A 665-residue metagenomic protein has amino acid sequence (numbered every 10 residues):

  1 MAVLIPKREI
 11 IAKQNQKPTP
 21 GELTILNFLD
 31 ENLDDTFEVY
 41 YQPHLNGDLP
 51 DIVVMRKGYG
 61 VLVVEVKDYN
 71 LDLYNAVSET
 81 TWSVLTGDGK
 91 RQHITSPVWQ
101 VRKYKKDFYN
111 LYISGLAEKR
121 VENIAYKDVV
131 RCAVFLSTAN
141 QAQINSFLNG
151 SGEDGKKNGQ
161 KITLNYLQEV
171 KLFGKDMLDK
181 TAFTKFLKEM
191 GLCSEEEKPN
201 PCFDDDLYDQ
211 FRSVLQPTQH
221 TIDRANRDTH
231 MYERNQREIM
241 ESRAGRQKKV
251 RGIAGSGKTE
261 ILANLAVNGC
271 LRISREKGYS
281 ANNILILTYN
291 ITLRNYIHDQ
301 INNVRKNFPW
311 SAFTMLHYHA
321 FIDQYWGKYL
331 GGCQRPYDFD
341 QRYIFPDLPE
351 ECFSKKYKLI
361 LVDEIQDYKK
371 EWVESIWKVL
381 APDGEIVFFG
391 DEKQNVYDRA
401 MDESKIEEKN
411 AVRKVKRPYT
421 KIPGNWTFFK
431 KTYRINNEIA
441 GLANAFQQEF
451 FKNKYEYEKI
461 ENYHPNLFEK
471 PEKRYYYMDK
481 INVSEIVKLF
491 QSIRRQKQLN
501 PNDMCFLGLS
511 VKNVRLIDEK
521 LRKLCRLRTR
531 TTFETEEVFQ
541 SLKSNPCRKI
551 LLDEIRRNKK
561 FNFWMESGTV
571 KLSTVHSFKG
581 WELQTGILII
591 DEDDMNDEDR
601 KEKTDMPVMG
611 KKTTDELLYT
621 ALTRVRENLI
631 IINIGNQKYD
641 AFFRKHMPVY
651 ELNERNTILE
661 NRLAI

Functional and structural regions predicted by a protein language model:
M1-P50, V54-D223: Intrinsically disordered, low-complexity Ser/Thr/Pro/Gly-rich regulatory segments
P18, E22, L26, R294 (+3 more regions): Nuclease catalytic cores
E38, V61-V63, L359-V362, V387: Hydrophobic "anchor" residues on beta-strands that sit immediately upstream of conserved functional sites
W99-Q100, K106-K127, R272-Y279, N307 (+2 more regions): Arginine/glycine-rich "motif VI" loop of SF2 helicases in the C-terminal RecA-like domain
S114-G115, Y126-C132, F183-F186, L192 (+2 more regions): ATP-hydrolysis module of ASCE/P-loop NTPase motor domains, specifically the Walker B Asp-Glu catalytic pair
I124-S137, G152-D176, W310-Q324, D391 (+1 more regions): Conserved beta-strand -> loop -> alpha-helix junction used to position metal-binding or nucleic-acid-contacting
D205-E241, G245-A254, I261, N303 (+1 more regions): Accessory N-terminal region flanking or inserted into the helicase ATPase core in nucleic-acid motor proteins
D228-R234, E238-N283, T288-R305, H319-W326 (+4 more regions): Conserved helicase motor core of SF1/SF2 NTP-dependent helicases
